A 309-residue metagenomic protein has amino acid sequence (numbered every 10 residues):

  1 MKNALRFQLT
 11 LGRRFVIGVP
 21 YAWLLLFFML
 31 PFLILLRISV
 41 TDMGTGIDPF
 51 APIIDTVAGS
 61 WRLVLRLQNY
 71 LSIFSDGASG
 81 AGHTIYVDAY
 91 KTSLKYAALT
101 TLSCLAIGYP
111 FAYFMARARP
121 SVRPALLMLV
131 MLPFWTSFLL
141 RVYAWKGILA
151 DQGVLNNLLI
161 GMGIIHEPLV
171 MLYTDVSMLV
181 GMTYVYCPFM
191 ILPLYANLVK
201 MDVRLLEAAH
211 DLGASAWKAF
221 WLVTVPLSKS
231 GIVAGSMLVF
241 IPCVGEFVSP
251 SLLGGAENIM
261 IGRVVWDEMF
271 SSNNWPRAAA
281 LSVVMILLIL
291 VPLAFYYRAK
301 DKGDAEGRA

Functional and structural regions predicted by a protein language model:
M1-D42, F114, P124-V130: N-terminal signal-anchor/first transmembrane alpha helix
A4, Y195-H210, P276-A309: C-terminal transmembrane helix and the adjacent membrane-cytosol boundary/short C-terminal tail of inner/organellar
F7-R13, G46, V57, Y70-G77 (+1 more regions): Interhelical loop and adjacent transmembrane-helix boundary motif in polytopic membrane transport permeases
V19, L132, Y184, M190-R204 (+2 more regions): Transmembrane alpha-helices
M29-T84, Q152-G153, G255-A256, R308-A309: Short membrane-interfacial helix/loop motifs at transmembrane-helix boundaries
I54, A58, V142-T183, W217 (+1 more regions): Membrane-interfacial helix termini and adjacent extracytoplasmic/periplasmic loops of multi-pass transporters
A81-F114: Transmembrane alpha-helix signature in integral membrane proteins
L140-V142, G147, M190-P193, G231-R263: Non-cytoplasmic
